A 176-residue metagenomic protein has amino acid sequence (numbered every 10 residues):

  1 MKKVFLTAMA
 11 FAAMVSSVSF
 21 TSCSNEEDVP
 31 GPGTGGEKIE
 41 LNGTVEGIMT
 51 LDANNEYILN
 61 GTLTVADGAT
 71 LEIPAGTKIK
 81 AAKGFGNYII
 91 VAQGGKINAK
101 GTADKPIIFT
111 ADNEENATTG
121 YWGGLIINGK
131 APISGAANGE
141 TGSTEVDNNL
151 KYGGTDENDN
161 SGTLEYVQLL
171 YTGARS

Functional and structural regions predicted by a protein language model:
M1-V4: Positively charged n-region of N-terminal signal peptides that target proteins for export
T7-A13: Sec-dependent N-terminal signal peptides
V18-S22: C-terminal motif of bacterial Sec signal peptides marking the signal peptidase cleavage site
S24-S176: Beta-strand/loop edge motif enriched in small/polar residues
